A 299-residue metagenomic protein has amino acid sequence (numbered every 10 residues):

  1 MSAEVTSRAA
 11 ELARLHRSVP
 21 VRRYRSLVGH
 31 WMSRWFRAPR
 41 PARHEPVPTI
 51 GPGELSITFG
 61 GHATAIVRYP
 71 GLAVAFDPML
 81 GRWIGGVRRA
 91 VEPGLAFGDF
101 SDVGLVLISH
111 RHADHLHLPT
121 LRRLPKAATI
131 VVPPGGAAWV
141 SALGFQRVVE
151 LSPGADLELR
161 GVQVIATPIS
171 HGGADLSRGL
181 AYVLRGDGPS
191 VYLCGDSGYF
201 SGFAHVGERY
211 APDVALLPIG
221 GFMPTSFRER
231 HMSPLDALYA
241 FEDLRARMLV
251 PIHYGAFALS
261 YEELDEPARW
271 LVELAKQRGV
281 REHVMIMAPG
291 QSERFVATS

Functional and structural regions predicted by a protein language model:
M1-A75, L80-R82, E266-R269, P289-Q291: Zn-dependent metallo-beta-lactamase
S2-R14, T129, G135-A138, S201-P289: Cap/insert and terminal regions of metallo-dependent hydrolase folds
W31-P52, V132-P189, W270-T298: Metallo-beta-lactamase
R40-I50, G60, Y69-R111, L118-R123 (+3 more regions): Pre-active-site segment of Zn-dependent metallo-hydrolases
E54-S56, L124-I130, P189-V191: Short active-site oxyanion
G60-I66, D156-D213, R228, M232-D236: Catalytic core of the metallo-beta-lactamase
A75-D77, D102-L116, V131-P134, V191-S197 (+3 more regions): Active-site neighborhood of phospho(di)ester-bond hydrolases with catalytic His/Asp-centered motifs
S101, P125-K126, L143, R160-V162 (+3 more regions): Structured loop/turn residues at beta-strand edges in well-structured enzyme cores
